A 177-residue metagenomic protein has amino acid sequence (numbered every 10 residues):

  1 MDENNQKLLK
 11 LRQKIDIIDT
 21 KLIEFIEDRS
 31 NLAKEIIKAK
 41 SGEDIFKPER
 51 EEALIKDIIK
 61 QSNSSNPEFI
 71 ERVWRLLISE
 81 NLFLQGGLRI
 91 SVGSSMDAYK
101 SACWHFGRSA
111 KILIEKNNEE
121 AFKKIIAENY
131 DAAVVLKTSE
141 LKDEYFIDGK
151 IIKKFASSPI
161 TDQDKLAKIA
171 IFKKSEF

Functional and structural regions predicted by a protein language model:
M1-F177: Domain-level signature for soluble enzymes in the chorismate/prephenate branch of the shikimate pathway
